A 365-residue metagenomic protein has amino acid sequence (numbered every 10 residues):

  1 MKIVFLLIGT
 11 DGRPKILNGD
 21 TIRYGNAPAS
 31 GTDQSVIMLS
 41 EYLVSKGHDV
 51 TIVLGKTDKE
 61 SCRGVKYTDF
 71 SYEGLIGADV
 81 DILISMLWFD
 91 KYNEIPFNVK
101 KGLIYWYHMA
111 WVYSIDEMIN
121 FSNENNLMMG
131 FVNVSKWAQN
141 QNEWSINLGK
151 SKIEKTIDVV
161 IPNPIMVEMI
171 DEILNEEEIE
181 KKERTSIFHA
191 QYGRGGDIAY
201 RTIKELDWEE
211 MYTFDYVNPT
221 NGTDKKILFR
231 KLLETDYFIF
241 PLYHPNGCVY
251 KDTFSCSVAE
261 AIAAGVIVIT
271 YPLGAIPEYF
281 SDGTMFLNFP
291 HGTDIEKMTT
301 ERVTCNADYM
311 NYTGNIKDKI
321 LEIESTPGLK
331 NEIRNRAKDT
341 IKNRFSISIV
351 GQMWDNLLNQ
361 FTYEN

Functional and structural regions predicted by a protein language model:
Q34, R302-K317, S325-N359: A charged, aromatic-enriched C-terminal amphipathic alpha-helix characteristic of glycosyltransferases across folds
L54-M129, N133, W137: Extended catalytic core of nucleotide-activated donor transferases of GT-like folds
W111, W137-A138, D158-D171: Short beta-strand->alpha-helix junction loop in the catalytic core of nucleotide-activated group-transfer enzymes
I115-M118, M128-I157, I198: A short, active-site helix/loop in glycosyltransferases that binds the activated sugar's phosphate group
V167-E172, E176-G222: Conserved catalytic-core segment of nucleotide-activated headgroup transferases in glycan assembly
P241-C256, L273, P277-E278: Nucleotide-sugar-dependent
I267-T270, L287: Short hydrophobic beta-strand element within catalytic cores of glycosyltransferases and related nucleotide-activated
P277-I320: Change "using UDP/GDP/dTDP sugars" to "using nucleotide sugars
